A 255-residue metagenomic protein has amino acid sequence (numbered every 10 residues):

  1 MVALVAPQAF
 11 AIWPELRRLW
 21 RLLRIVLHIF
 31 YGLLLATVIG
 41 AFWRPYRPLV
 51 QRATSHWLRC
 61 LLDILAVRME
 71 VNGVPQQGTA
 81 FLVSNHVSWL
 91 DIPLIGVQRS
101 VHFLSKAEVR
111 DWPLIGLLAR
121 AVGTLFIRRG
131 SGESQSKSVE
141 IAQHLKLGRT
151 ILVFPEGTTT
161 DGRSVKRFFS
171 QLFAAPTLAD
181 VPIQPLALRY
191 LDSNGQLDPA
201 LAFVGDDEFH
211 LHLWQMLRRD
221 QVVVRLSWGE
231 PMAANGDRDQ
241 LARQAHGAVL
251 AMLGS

Functional and structural regions predicted by a protein language model:
M1-A9, I64, R68-N72, I92 (+5 more regions): Soluble, non-transmembrane catalytic domains of enzymes that act on hydrophobic metabolites at membranes
A3-E70, L117-A121, R219: A transmembrane-helix-recognition feature enriched in membrane-embedded lipid enzymes and envelope glyco-/phospholipid
G32-R44, P48, L62-I64, Q77-G132: Catalytic core of membrane glycerolipid acyltransferases/transacylases, capturing the structured, soluble-facing
T79-F81, G148-F154, P182: Residue-level preference for the first positions of well-ordered beta-strands
L114-G116, R163-Q244: A cross-family acyltransferase "interaction/gating" segment
T124-L145, T150: A membrane-cytosol interface segment of integral membrane proteins
I141-A142, R149-F173: Soluble extracytoplasmic domains of inner/organellar membrane proteins
